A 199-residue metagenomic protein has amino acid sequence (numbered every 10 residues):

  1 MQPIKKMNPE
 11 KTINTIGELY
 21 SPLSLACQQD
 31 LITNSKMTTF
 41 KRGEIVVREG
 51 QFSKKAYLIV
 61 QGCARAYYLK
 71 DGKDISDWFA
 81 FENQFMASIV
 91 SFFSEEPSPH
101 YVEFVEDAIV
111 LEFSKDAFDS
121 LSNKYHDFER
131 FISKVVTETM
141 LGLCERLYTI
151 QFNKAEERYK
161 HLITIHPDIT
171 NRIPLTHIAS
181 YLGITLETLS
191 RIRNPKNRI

Functional and structural regions predicted by a protein language model:
M1-K36: Cyclic nucleotide-binding regulatory module and flanking cytosolic helices
L19, I45-V105: Cyclic nucleotide-binding regulatory domains
Y67, S88-I89, S120-L121, L162 (+1 more regions): Residues that scaffold the ATP/ADP-binding catalytic core of kinase and kinase-like folds
S88, Y101, R146, R158 (+1 more regions): Residue-level recognition of specific faces of alpha-helices
S98, A117-K154, R158: A small-molecule sensor/coupling module
N153-I199: Phosphate-/nucleic-acid-contacting segments
